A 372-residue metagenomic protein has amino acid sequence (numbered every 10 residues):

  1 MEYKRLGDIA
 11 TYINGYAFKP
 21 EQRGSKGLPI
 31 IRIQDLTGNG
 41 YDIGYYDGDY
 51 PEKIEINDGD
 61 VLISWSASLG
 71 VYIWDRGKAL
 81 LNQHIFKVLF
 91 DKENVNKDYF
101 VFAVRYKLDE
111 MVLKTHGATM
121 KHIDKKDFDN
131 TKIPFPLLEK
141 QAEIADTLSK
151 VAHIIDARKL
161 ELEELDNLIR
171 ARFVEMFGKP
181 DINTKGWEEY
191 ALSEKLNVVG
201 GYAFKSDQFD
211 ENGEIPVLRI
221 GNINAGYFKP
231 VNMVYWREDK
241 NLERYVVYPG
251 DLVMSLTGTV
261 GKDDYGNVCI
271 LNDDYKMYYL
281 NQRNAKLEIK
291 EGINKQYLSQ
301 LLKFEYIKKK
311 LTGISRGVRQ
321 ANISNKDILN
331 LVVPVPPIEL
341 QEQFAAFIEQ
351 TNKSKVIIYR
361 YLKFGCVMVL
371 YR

Functional and structural regions predicted by a protein language model:
M1-Y16, N130-D146, L160-Y202, N330 (+2 more regions): Non-catalytic DNA-recognition/assembly elements of restriction-modification systems
K4-K19, P29-D58, S193-S206, G221-L252: Sequence-specific dsDNA recognition surfaces
K19-K26, G117, K185-E188, K205-N212 (+1 more regions): Short coil/turn segments at secondary-structure boundaries
R32, P51-R105, R219, E243-K303: A short beta-sheet element
A79-F86, G117-E139, K276-A285, I293-Q296 (+1 more regions): A short glycine-rich beta-alpha junction/loop motif
M111, I307-L311: Periplasmic-binding protein-like
D156-A157: Contiguous mid-protein beta-loop-alpha structural module that forms a pocket-lining wall or clamp of enzyme active
